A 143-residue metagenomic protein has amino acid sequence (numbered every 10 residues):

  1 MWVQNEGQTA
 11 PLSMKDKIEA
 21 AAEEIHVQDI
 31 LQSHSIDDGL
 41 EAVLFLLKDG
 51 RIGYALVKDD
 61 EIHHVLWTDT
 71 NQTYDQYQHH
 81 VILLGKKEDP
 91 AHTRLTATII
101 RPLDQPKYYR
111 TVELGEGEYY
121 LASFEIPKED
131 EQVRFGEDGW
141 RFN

Functional and structural regions predicted by a protein language model:
M1-L66: N-terminal export/targeting and maturation segments
D37-L40, H79, E116: Short acidic/glycine-enriched loop/turn segments that link adjacent beta-strands
L46-D49, D69-N71, F124-I126: Secondary-structure transition/turn motif
G50, K87-R94, P127-K128: Short proline/glycine-enriched turn/loop motifs at strand-loop junctions of beta-rich domains
D59-D69, P106, W140: Tryptophan-centered short beta-strand motifs
H64-L84: Extracellular ectodomain segments of secreted/surface proteins
D75-Q76, P90-H92, P106: Catalytic "initiation/cleavage/transfer" segments centered on a nucleophilic residue and adjacent nucleic-acid-engaging
R94-N143: Ser/Thr-rich low-complexity repeats and stalk/linker segments
